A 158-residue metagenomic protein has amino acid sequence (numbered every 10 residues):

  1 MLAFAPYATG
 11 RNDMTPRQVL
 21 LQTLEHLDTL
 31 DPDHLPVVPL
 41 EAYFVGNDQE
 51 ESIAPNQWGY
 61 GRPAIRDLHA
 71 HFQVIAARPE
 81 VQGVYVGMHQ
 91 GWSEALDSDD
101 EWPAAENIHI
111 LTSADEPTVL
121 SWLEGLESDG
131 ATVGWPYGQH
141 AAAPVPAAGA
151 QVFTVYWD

Functional and structural regions predicted by a protein language model:
L2-H109, T118-W122: Long, contiguous N-terminal structural blocks used for assembly/anchoring
L126-D158: Acidic, proline/glycine-rich low-complexity IDRs
